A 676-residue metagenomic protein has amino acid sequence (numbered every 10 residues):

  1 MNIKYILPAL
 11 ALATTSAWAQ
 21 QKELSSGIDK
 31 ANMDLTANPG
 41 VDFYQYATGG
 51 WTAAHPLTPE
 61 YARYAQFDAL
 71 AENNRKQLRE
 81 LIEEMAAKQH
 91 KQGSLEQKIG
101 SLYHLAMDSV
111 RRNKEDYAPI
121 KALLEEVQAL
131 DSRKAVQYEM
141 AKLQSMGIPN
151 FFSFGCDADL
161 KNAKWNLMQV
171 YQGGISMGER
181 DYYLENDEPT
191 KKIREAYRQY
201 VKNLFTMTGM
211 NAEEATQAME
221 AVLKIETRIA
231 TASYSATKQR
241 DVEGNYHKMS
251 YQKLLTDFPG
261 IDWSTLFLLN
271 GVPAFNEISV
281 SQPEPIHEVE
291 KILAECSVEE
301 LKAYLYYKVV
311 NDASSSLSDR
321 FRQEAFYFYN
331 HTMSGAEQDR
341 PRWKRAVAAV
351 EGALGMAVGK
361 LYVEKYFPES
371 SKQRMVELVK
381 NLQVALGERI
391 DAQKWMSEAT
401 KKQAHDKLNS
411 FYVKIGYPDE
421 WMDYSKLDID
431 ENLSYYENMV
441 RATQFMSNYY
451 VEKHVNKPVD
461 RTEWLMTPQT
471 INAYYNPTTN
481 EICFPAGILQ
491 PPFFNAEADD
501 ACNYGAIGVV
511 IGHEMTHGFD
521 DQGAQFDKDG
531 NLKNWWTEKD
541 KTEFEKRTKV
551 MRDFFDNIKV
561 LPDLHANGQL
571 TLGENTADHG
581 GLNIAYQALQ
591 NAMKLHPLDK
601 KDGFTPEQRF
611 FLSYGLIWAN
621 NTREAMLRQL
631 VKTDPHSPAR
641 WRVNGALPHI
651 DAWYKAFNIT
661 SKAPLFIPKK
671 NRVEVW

Functional and structural regions predicted by a protein language model:
M1-K22: Bacterial Sec-dependent N-terminal signal peptides
L12, E60-I82, E213-A232, N503-V509 (+1 more regions): Short secondary-structure subsegments characteristic of cysteine-rich extracellular domains
Q21-A31: Short, Gly/Pro- and small/polar-rich lid/capping loops
K30, A54-T58, F154-G155, E179-D181 (+5 more regions): Short, solvent-exposed loop/turn and secondary-structure capping segments
N32-A53, Y183, D187-T206, E398 (+2 more regions): Hydrophobic/aromatic-rich, well-ordered segments within soluble, folded domains that form packed cores
A37-V41, Y46-M107: Active-site-surrounding "flap" and adjacent substrate/cofactor-binding loops of secreted or lumenal enzymes, prototyped
A71, V222, D257-G260, S279-P283 (+4 more regions): Intrinsically disordered, low-complexity linker/terminal regions across diverse proteins
M85-E377, N381: Noncatalytic, helix-rich "gating/capping" subdomain that lines the substrate-entry/channel surface of large enzyme
